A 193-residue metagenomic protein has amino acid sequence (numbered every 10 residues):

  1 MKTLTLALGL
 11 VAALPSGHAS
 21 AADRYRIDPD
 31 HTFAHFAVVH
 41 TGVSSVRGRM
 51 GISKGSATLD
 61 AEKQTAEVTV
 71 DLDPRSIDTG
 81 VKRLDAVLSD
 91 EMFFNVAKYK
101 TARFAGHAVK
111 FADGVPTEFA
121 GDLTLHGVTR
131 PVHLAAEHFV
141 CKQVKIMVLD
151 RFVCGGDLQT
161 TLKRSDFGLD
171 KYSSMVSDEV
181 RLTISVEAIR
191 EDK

Functional and structural regions predicted by a protein language model:
K2-L4, H107: Intrinsically disordered, low-complexity terminal regions
L4-A13: Sec-dependent N-terminal signal peptides
A19-K193: Low-complexity, acidic/polar, glycine-enriched regions of mature
